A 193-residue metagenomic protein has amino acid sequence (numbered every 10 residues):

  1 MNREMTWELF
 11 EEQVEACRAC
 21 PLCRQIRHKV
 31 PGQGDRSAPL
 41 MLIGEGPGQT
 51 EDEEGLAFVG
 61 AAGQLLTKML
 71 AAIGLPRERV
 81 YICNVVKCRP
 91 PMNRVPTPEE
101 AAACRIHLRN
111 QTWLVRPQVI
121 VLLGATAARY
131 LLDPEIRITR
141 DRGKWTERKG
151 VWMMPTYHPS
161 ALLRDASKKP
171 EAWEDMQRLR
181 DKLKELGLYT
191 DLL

Functional and structural regions predicted by a protein language model:
M1-L193: A polyanion-binding, active-site-adjacent surface
